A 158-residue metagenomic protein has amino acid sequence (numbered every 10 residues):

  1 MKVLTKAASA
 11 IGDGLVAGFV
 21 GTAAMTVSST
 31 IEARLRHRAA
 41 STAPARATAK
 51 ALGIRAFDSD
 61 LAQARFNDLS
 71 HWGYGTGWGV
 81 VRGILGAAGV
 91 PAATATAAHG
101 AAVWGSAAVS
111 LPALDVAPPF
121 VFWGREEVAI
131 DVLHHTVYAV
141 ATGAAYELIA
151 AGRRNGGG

Functional and structural regions predicted by a protein language model:
M1-G158: Short amphipathic, positively biased membrane-proximal segments that drive organelle/inner-membrane targeting
